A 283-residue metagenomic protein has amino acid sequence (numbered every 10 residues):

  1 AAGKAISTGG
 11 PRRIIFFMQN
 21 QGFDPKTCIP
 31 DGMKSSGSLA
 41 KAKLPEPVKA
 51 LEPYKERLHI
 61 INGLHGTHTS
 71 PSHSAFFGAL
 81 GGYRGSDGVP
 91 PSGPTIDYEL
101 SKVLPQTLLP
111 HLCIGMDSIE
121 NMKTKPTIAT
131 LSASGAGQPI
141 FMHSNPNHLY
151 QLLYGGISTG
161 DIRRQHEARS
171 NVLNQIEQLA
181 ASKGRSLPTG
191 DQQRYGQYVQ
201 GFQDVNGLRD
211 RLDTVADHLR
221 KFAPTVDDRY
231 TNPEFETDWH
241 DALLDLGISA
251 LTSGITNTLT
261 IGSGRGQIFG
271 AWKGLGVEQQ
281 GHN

Functional and structural regions predicted by a protein language model:
A1-N283: Ligand-binding pockets and gating/stacking loops
